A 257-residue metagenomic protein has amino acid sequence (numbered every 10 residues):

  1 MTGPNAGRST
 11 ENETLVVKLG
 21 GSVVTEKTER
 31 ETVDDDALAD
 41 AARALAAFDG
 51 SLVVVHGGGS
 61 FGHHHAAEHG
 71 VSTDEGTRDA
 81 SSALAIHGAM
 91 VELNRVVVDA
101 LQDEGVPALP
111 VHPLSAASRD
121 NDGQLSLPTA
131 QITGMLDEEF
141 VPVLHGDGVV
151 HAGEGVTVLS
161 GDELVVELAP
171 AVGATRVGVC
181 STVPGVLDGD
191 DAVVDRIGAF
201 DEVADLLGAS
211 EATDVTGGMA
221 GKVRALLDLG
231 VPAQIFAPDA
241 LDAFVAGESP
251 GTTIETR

Functional and structural regions predicted by a protein language model:
T2-R257: C-terminal catalytic "cap/lid" subdomain
